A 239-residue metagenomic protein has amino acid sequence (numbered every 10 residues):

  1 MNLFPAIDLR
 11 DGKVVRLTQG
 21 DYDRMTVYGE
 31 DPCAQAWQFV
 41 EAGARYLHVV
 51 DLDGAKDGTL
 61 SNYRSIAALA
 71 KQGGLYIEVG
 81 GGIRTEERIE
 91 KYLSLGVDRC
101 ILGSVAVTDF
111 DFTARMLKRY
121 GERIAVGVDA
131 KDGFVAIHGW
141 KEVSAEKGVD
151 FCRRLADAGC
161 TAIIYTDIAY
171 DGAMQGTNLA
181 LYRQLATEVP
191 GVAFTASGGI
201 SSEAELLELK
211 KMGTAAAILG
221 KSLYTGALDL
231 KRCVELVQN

Functional and structural regions predicted by a protein language model:
D8, F39, L47, Y92 (+4 more regions): Conserved, mostly hydrophobic/aromatic
D11-G12, Q19-D23, E90, V97-D171: Conserved anion-binding
Y46-R64, S104, Y165-Q175: Glycine-rich, proline-tolerant flexible connector loops at the mouths of alpha/beta enzymes
H48-D51, E78, I101-L102, A125 (+2 more regions): Conserved beta-strand positions in the central sheet of alpha/beta enzyme cores
D53, S61-K118: Glycine/small-residue-rich loop that forms an oxyanion/phosphate-binding "nest" at active or ligand-binding sites
L60-A67, K141-D150, Q175-Q184: Charged helix-capping and loop-helix junction motifs
G73, I77-D98, A180-A216: Catalytic cores of alpha/beta
I83, S94-F112, D167-Y170, G198-S202 (+1 more regions): Glycine-rich phosphate-binding active-site loops on the catalytic face of alpha/beta enzymes
